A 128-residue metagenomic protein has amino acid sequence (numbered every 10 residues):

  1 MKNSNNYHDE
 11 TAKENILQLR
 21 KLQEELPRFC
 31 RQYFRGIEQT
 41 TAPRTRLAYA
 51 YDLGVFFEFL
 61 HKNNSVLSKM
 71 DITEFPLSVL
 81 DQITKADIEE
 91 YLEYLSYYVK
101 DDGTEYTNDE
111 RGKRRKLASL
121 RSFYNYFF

Functional and structural regions predicted by a protein language model:
M1-T41, L47: N-terminal DNA-binding module of tyrosine recombinases/phage integrases
C30-R44, G54-F128: N-terminal core-binding DNA-recognition domain of tyrosine recombinases/integrases
Y49-D52: Hydrophobic/aromatic residues within well-ordered alpha-helical segments
